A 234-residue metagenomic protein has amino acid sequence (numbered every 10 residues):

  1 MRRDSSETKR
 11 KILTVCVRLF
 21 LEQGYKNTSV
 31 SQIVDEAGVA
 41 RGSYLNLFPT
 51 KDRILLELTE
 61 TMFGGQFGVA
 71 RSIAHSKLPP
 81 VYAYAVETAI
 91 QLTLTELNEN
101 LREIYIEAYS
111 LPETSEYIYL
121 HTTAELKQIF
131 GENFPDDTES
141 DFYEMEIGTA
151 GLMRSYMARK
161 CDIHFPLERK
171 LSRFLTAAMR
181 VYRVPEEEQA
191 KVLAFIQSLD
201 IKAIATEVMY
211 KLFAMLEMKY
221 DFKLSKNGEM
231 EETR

Functional and structural regions predicted by a protein language model:
K11, L19-R53, E57: Helix-turn-helix
L19, G65, V69, L94 (+1 more regions): Short alpha-helical functional segments enriched in proximate histidine and acidic residues
E57, G68-E103, L111, Y119-T123: Hydrophobic alpha-helical connector segments
R102-E107, E187-K191: Short, hydrophobic secondary-structure boundary micro-motifs
Y109-C161, F165-T176: Amphipathic alpha-helical packing segments from all-alpha helical-bundle domains
Q128-E132, D162-R234: C-terminal peripheral helix-coil segments that are non-catalytic and often amphipathic
